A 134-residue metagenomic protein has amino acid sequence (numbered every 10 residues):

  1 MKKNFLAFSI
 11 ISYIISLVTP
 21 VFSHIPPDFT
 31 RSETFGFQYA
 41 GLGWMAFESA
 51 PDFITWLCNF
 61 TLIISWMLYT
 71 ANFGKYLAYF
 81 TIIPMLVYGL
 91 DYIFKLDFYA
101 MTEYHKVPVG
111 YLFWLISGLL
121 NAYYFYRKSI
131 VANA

Functional and structural regions predicted by a protein language model:
M1-A134: Compact integral membrane and secretory-pathway proteins
